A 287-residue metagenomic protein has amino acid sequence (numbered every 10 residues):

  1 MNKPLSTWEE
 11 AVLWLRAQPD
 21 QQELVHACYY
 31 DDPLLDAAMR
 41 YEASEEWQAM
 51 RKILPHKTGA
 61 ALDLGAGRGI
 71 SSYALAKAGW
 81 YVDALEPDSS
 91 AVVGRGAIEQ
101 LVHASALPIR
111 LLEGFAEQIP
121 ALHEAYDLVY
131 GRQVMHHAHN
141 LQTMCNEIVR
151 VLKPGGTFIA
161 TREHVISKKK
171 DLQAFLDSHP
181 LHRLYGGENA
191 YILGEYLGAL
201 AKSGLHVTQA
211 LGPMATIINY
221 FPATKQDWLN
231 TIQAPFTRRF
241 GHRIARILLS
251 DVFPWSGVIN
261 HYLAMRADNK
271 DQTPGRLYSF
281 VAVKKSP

Functional and structural regions predicted by a protein language model:
M1-H56, A74, S89, H103: Conserved class I S-adenosyl-L-methionine
T58-G67: Conserved class I S-adenosyl-L-methionine
R68-Q118: Class I SAM-dependent methyltransferase SAM/SAH-binding core
L111, Q209, M214-P287: A C-terminal cap/extension of S-adenosyl-L-methionine-dependent methyltransferases that defines the acceptor-substrate
Y130: A conserved beta-strand element that flanks and buttresses the S-adenosyl-L-methionine
Q142-T157: A short glycine-rich, Lys/Arg-flanked "PGG" loop and its adjoining helix->strand segment in the class I
T157-H182: Conserved class I S-adenosyl-L-methionine
H179-E195: Acceptor-substrate binding/catalytic loop of class I
